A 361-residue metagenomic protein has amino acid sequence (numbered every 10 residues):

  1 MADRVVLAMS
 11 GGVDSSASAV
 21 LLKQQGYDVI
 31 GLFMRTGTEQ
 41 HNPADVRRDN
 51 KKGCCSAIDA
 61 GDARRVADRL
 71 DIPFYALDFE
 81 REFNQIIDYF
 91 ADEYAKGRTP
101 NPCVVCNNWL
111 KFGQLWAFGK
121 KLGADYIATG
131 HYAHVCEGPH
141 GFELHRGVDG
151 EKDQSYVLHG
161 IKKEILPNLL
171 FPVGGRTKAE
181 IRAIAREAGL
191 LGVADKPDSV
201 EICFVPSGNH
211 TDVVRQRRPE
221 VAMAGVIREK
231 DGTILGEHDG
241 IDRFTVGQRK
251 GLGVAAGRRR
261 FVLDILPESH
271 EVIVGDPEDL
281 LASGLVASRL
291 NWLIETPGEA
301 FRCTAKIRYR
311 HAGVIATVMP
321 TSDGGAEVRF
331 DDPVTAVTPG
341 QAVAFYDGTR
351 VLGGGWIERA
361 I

Functional and structural regions predicted by a protein language model:
M1-H159, L170, K178-I181: ATP-dependent adenylation/nucleotidyltransferase module used to activate substrates
D49, A128-C136, H140-I361: AMP-forming adenylation/ATP pyrophosphatase catalytic core
